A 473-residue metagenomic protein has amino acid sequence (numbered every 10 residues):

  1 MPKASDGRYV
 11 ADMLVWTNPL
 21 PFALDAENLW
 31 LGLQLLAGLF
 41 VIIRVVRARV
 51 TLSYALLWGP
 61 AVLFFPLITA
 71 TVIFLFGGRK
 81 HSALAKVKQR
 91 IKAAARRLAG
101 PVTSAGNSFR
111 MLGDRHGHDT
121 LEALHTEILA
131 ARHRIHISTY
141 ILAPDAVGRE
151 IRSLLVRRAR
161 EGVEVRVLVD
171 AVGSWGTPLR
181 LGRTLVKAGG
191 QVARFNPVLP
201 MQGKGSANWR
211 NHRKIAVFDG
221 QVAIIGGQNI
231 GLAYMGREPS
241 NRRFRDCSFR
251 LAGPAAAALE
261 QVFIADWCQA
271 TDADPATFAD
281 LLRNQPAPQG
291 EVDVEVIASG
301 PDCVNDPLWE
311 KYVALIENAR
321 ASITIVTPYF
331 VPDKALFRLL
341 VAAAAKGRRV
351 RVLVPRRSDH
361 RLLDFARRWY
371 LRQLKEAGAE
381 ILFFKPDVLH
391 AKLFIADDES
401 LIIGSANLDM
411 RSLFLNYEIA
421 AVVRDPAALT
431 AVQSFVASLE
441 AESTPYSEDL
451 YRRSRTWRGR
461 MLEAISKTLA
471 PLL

Functional and structural regions predicted by a protein language model:
D6-E310, A314, N318, S358 (+4 more regions): N-terminal localization/anchoring segments of enzymes in phospholipid and broader phosphate metabolism
Y329-V350, P355-R356, H360: Helical hairpin unit composed of two closely spaced alpha helices linked by a short loop
A335-F337, D364-A366, A396-E399, F414-N416: Histidine/acidic-residue-rich catalytic or RNA/ligand-binding cores of hydrolases and nuclease-related proteins
P386-V388: Cytochrome P450 C-terminal beta-domain/meander region
K392: Catalytic-core elements of nucleic-acid end-processing and repair enzymes
